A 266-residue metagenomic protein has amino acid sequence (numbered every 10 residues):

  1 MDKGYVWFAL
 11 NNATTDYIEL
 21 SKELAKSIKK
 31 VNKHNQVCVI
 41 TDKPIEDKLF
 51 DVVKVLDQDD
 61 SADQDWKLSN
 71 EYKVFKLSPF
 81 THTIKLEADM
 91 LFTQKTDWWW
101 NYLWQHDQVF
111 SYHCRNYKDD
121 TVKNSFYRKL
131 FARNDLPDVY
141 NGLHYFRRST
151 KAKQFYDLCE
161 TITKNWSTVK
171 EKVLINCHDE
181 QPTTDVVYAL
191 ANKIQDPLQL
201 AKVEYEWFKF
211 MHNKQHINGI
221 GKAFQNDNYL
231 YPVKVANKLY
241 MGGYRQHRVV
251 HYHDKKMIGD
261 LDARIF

Functional and structural regions predicted by a protein language model:
M1-E19: N-proximal low-complexity "stem/linker" segments adjacent to membrane-targeting elements
M1-K3, V39, L49, K54 (+2 more regions): A glycosyltransferase accessory/donor-loop signature
D16-L24, T183-T184: Conserved alpha-helical elements of sugar-nucleotide-dependent glycosyltransferases
E23, S27-H34: Short, acidic, metal-binding catalytic loop of nucleotide-sugar glycosyltransferases
K33-D42, F110: Short, hydrophobic beta-strand segments that form beta-sheet elements in well-ordered domains
D42-S78: Active-site-proximal specificity loops/subdomain of glycosyltransferases
K67-D120: GT-A fold catalytic core of metal-dependent nucleotide-sugar glycosyltransferases, centered on the diacidic
Y112-K123, L130, P137-D138: Class I SAM-dependent methyltransferase SAM-binding "motif I" and its flanking Rossmann-like core
